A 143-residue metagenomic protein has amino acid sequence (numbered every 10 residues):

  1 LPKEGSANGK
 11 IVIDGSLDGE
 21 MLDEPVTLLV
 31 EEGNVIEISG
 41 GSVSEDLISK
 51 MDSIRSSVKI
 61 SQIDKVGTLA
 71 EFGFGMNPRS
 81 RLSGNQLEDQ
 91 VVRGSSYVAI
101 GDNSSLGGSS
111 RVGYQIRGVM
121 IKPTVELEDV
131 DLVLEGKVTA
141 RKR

Functional and structural regions predicted by a protein language model:
L1-R143: Metal/cofactor-centered catalytic core regions of large enzymes
